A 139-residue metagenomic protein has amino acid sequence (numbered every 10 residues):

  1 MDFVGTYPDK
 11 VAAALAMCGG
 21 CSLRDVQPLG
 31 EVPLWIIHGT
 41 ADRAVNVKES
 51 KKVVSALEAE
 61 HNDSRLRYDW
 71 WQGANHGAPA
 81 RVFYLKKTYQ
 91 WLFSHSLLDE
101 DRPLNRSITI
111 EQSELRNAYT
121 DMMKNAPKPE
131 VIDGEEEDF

Functional and structural regions predicted by a protein language model:
M1-G30: Primarily recognizes the serine-hydrolase "nucleophile elbow" in alpha/beta-hydrolase and SGNH/GDSL folds
Q27-E31, D63-L66: Short amphipathic alpha-helical segments, especially helix-boundary/capping motifs
I37, R43, V47-F139: C-terminal catalytic histidine-bearing segment of alpha/beta-hydrolase fold enzymes
